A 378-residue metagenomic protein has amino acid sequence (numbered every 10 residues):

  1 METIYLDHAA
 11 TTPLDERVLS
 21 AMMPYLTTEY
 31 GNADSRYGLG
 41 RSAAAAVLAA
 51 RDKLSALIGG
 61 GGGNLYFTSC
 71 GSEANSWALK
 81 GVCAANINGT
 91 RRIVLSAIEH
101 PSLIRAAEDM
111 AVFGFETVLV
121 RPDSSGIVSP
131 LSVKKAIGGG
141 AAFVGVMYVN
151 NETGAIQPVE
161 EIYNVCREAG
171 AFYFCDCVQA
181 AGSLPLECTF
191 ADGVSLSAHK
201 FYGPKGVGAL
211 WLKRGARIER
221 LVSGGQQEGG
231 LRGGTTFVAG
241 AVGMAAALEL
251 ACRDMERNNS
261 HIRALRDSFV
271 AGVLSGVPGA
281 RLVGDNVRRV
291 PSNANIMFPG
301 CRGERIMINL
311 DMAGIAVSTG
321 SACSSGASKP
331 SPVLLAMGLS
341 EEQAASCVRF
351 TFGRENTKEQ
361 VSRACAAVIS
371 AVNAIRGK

Functional and structural regions predicted by a protein language model:
M1-K378: Pyridoxal 5′-phosphate
